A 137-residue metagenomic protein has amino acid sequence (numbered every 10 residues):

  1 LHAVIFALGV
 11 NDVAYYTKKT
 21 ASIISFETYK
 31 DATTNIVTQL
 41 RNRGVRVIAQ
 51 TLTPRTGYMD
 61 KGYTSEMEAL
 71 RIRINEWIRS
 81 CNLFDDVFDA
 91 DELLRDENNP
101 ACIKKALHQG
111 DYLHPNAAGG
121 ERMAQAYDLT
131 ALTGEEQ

Functional and structural regions predicted by a protein language model:
L1, T38-Q39, R43, L132-Q137: Surface-exposed acidic, glycine-flexible loop patches that form ligand/cofactor-binding and adhesion interfaces
L1-K30: Oxyanion-hole/transition-state-stabilizing segment in secreted/luminal serine hydrolases and related acyltransferases
L1-V4, R41-I48, N82-D86: Loop/turn elements at helix/coil->beta-strand transitions in domains of secreted/extracellular proteins
L8, T51-L52: A cross-domain feature marking catalytic cores of carbohydrate-active enzymes and several ubiquitous metabolic/repair
A14-Y16, L52-Q137: Catalytic His-Asp segment of secreted/periplasmic serine-dependent ester chemistry enzymes
T28-N42, R73-W77: Alpha-helical scaffolding segments of alpha/beta enzyme cores, especially the outer helices of TIM-barrel or partial
